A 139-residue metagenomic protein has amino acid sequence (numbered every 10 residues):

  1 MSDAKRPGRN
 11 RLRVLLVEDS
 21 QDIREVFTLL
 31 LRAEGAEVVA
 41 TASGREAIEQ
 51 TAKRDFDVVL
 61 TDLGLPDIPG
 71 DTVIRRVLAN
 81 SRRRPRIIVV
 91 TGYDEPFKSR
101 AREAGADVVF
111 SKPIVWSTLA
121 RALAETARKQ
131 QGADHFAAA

Functional and structural regions predicted by a protein language model:
M1-L15, S117-A139: Non-catalytic signal-transmission and effector/linker regions of two-component phosphorelay proteins
Q21-V39: Two-component/phosphorelay signaling modules centered on CheY-like receiver
A40-V58: Acidic, metal-coordinating helix/loop segments flanking the phosphotransfer/catalytic sites of two-component signaling
S43, P69-T72: Acidic catalytic/metal-coordinating carboxylates
E49, D71-R83: Short amphipathic alpha-helix used as the core "switch/output" element in two-component signaling
D62: Active-site residues of response regulator receiver
P66: The feature encodes the CheY-like receiver
T72, Y93-F110: Alpha4 helix (beta4-alpha4-beta5 surface) of REC/receiver domains from two-component response regulators
